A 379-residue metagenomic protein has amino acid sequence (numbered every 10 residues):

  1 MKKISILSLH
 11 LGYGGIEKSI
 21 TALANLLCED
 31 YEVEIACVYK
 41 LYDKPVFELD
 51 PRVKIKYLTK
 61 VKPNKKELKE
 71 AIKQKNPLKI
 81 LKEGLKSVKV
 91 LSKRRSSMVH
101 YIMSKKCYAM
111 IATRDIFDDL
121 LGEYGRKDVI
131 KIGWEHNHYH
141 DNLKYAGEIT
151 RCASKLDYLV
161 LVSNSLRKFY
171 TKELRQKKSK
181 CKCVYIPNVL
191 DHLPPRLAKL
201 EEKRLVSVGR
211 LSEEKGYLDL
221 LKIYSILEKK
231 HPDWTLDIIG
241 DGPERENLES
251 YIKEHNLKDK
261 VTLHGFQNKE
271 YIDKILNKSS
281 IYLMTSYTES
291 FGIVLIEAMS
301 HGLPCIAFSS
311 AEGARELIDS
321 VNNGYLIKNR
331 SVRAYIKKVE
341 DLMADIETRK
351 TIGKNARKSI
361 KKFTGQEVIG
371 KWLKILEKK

Functional and structural regions predicted by a protein language model:
E17-A22, K203-P232, P243-E249, R333: A conserved mid-protein helix/loop that constitutes part of the nucleotide-sugar donor-binding site
L120-L121, L156-K182: A short, active-site helix/loop in glycosyltransferases that binds the activated sugar's phosphate group
E249-Q267: Nucleotide-activated donor-binding/catalytic signature segment of Leloir-type glycosyltransferases, i.e., the conserved
F266-Q267, K274-S279, W372: Short alpha-helical donor nucleotide-sugar binding micro-motif in glycosyltransferases
Y287: Aromatic "clamp/platform" in nucleotide-sugar-dependent glycosyltransferases that forms part of the donor/acceptor
P304-F308: Short hydrophobic beta-strand element within catalytic cores of glycosyltransferases and related nucleotide-activated
D319-V321, Y325-V332, D341-I346: Conserved acidic donor-binding segment of nucleotide-sugar-dependent glycosyltransferases
A334, D341, T348-K362, K374: A short, well-ordered alpha-helix in the C-terminal region of glycosyltransferases
